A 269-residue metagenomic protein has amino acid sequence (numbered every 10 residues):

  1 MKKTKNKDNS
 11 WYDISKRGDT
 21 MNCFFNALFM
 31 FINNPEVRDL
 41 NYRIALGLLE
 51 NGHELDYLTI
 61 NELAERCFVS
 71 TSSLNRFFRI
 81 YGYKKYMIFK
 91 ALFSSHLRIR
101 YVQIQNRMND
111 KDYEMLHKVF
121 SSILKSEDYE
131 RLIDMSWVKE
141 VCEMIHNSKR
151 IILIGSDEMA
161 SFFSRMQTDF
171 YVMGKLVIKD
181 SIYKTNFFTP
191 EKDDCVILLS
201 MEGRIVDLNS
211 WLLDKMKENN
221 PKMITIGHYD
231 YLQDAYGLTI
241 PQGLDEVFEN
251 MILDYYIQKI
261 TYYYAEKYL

Functional and structural regions predicted by a protein language model:
M1-P35: N-terminal intrinsically disordered/low-complexity leader segments
C23-F24, E36-L40, L46, E50-Y57 (+2 more regions): HTH-adjacent hinge/linker in prokaryotic transcriptional regulators
S72: Key DNA-contact positions within bacterial/archaeal DNA-binding proteins
S136-K149: Glycine-rich phosphate/diphosphate-binding loops that line cofactor/substrate pockets in enzymes
H146-L269: Glycine-rich phosphate-binding loops that contact phosphosugars or nucleotide phosphates
